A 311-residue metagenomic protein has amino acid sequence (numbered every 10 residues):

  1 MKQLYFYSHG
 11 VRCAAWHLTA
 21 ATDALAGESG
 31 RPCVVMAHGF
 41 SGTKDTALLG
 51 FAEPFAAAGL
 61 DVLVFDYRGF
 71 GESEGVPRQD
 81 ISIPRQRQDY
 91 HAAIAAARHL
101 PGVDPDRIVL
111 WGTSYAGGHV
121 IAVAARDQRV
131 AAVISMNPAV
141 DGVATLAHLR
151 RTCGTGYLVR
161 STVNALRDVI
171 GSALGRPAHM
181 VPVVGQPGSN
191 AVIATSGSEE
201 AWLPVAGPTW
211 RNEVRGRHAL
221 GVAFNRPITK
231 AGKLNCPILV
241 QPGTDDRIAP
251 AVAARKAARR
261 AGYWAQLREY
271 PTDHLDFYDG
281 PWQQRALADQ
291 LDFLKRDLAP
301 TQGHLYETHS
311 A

Functional and structural regions predicted by a protein language model:
M1-S29, D279-G280: N-terminal cap/lid segment of alpha/beta-hydrolase-fold proteins
F40-E53, Y67, V252: The serine-hydrolase catalytic nucleophile loop
T43-A47, F70-P105, G280-A286: Catalytic nucleophile-loop/oxyanion-hole region of alpha/beta-hydrolase and closely related hydrolase-like folds
P54-E74: Conserved alpha/beta-hydrolase
A92-G171: Primarily recognizes the serine-hydrolase "nucleophile elbow" in alpha/beta-hydrolase and SGNH/GDSL folds
V163-T229, C236: Alpha/beta-hydrolase
L234, V240-P242, D246: Short beta-strand/loop motif that positions the catalytic acidic residue of the alpha/beta-hydrolase fold
R247-A253: Conserved alpha/beta-hydrolase "acid-adjacent" motif
